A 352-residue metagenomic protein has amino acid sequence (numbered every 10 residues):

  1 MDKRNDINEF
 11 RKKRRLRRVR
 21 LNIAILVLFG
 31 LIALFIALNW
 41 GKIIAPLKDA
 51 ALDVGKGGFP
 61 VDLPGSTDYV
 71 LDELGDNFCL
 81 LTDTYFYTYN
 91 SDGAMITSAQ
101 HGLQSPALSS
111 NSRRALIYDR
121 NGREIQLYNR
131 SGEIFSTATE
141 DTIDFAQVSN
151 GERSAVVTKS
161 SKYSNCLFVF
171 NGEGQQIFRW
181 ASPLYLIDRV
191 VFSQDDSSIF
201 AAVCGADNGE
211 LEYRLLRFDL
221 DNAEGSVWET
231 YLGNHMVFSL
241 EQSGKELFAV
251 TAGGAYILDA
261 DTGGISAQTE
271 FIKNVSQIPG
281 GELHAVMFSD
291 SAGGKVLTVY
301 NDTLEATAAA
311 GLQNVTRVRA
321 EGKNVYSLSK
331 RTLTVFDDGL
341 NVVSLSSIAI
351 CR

Functional and structural regions predicted by a protein language model:
M1-L21: N-terminal Lys/Arg-rich, disordered targeting/topogenic segments
L21-N39: Hydrophobic membrane-insertion alpha-helices, especially the h-region of bacterial N-terminal signal peptides
W40-K42, Y85-Y87, R123-L127, K162-F168 (+4 more regions): Structural motif
A50-L63, D92-Q100, S131-A138, Q175-A181 (+4 more regions): A short beta-strand motif characteristic of beta-propeller blades
P64-D72, H101-R113, D141-N150, L184-Q194 (+4 more regions): Repeated scaffold domains used in trafficking and secretory/extracellular systems, primarily beta-propellers
G65-S112, L304: Extracytoplasmic/periplasmic/luminal assembly and interaction segments in envelope/secretory/respiratory proteins
F78, A115, R153-V156, D196-F200 (+3 more regions): Hydrophobic beta-strand positions that form the internal "hydrophobic ladder" of WD40/Gbeta-like beta-propeller blades
Y163-Y256: Solenoidal tandem-repeat scaffolds enriched in leucines and small polar residues
